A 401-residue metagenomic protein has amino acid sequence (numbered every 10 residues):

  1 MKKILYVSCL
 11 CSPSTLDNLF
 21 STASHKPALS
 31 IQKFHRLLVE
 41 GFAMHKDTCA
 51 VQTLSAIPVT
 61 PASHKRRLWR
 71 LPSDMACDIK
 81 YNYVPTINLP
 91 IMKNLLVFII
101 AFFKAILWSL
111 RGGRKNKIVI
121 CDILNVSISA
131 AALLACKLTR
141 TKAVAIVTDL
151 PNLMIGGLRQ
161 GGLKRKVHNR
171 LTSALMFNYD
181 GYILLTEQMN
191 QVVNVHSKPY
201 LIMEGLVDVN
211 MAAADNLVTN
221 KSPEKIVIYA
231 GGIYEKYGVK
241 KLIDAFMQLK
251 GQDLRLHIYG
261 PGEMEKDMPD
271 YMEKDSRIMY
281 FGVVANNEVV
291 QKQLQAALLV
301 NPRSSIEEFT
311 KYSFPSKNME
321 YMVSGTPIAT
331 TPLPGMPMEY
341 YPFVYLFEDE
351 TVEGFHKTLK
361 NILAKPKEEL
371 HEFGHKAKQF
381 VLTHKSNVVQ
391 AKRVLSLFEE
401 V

Functional and structural regions predicted by a protein language model:
M1-R67, G181, D244-L249, L333: N-terminal subdomain of nucleotide-sugar transferases
L5-V7, V218-Y237, L242-F246, H257: Conserved donor-binding/catalytic core segment of Leloir-type glycosyltransferases
F34, V144, N152, N169-D215: Donor nucleotide-sugar binding/catalytic pocket of nucleotide-sugar-dependent glycosyltransferases
H35-E40, F103-L110, S127-A130, L134-T139 (+2 more regions): Membrane-proximal helix-turn-helix segments that form the acceptor-binding/catalytic region of lipid-linked
K266-Q293, L298: Nucleotide-activated donor-binding/catalytic signature segment of Leloir-type glycosyltransferases, i.e., the conserved
Q293-K311, T326: Acidic donor-binding loop of glycosyltransferase active sites
P342-E353, N361-K367: Conserved acidic donor-binding segment of nucleotide-sugar-dependent glycosyltransferases
A364-F398: A charged, aromatic-enriched C-terminal amphipathic alpha-helix characteristic of glycosyltransferases across folds
